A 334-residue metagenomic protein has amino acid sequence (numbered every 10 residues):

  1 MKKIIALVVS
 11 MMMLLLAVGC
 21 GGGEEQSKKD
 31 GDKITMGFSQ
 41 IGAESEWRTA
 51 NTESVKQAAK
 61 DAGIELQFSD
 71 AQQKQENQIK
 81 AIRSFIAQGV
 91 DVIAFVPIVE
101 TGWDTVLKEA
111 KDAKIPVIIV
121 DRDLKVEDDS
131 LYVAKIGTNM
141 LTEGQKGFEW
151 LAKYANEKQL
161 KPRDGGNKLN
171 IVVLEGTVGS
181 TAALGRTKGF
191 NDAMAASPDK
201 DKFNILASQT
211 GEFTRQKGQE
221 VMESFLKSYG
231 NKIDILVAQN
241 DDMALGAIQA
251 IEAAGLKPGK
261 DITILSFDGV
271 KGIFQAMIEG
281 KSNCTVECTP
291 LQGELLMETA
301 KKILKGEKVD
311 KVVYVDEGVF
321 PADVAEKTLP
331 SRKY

Functional and structural regions predicted by a protein language model:
M1-T35, K60-D61, E65, K108-I115 (+2 more regions): Short, low-complexity disordered leader/linker segments with a strong preference for bacterial N-terminal type II
D32-I34, N167-A182, A193, C288-Y334: Hinge/cleft segment of the Venus flytrap/periplasmic-binding protein
I34-A58, A62, L66-K80, S84 (+6 more regions): Extracytoplasmic "Venus flytrap"
M36, Q78, A134-N167, G185 (+3 more regions): Hydrophobic alpha-helical segments within soluble ligand-binding/sensing domains
W47-A62, E143-G147, T181-D201, K217 (+2 more regions): Short, solvent-exposed amphipathic alpha-helices that sit in or adjacent to ligand/effector-binding or catalytic
Q72-K74, I79-V126, A134-T138, D241-G246: Beta-alpha junction/loop-to-helix N-cap segments that form part of ligand/metal-binding clefts
F95-D112, F190, A207-Q275: Hydrophobic alpha-helical
N231, A238, Q249-D316, P321-D323: Exported/periplasmic ABC-transporter solute-binding proteins
